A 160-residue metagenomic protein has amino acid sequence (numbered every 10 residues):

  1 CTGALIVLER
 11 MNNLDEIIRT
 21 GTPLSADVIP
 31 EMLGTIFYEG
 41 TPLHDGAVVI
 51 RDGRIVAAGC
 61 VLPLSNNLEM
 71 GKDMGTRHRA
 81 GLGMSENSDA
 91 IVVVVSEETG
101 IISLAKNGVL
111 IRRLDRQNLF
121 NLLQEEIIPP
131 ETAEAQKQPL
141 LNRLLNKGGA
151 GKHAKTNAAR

Functional and structural regions predicted by a protein language model:
C1-R160: Divalent-cation
